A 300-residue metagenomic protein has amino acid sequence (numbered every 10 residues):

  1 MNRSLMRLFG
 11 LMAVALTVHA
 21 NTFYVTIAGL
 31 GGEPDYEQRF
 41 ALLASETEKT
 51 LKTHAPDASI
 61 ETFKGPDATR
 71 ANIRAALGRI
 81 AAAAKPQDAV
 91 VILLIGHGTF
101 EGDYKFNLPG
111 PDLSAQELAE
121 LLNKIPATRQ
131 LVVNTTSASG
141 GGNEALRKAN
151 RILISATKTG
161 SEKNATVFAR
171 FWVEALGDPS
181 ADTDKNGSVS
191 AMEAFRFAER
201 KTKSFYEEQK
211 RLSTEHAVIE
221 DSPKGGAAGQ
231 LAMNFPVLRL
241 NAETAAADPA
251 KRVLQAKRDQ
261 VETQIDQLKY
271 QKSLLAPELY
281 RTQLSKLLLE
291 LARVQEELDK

Functional and structural regions predicted by a protein language model:
M1-R7: Positively charged n-region of N-terminal signal peptides that target proteins for export
R7-H19: Bacterial N-terminal signal peptides
H19-K300: Cysteine endopeptidase catalytic domains of the caspase/legumain-like
